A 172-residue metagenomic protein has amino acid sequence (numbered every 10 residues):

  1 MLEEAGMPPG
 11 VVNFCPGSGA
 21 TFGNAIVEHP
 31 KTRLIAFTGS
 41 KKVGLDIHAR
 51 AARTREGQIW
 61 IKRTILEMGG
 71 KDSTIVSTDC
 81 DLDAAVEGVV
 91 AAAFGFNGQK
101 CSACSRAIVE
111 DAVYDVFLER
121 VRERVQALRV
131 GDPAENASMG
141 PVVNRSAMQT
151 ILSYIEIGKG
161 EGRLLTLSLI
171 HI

Functional and structural regions predicted by a protein language model:
M1, L169-I172: Accessible peptide chain termini
M1-G23, W60: PLP-dependent aminotransferase-like
E28-H29, L34, K42-I170: ALDH superfamily catalytic-core signature
F37: Phosphate/diphosphate-binding loops
